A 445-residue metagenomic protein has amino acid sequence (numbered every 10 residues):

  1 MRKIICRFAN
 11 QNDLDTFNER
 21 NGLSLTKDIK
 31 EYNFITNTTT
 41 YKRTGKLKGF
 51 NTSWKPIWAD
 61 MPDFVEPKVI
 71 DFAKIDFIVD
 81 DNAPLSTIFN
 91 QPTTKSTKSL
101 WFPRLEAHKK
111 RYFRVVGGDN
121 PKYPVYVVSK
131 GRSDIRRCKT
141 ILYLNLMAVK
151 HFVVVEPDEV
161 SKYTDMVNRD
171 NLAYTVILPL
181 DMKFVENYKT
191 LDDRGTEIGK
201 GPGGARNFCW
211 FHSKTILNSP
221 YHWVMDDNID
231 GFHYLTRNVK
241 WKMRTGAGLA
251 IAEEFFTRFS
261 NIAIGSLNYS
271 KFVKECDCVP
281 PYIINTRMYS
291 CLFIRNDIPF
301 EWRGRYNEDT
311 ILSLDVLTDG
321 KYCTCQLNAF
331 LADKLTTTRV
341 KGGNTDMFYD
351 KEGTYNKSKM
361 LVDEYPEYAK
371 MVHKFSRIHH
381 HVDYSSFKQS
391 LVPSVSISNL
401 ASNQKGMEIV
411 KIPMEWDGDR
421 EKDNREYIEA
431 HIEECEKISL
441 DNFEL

Functional and structural regions predicted by a protein language model:
M1-R7, Q11-V115: Compositionally biased, non-globular sequence tracts
T16-L23, T87-T94, C138-N145, K162-A173 (+3 more regions): Short, aromatic/basic amphipathic alpha-helical patches
R114, P124-H151, V155, E159-V167: Short, well-formed alpha-helical segments that are part of the catalytic scaffolds of diverse glycosyltransferases
R114-P124, R132-I135, G304, T310-L445: C-terminal catalytic/acceptor-binding lobe
I135-T140, G204, N238-E254, K351-N356: Well-ordered, non-membrane alpha-helical segments in soluble/globular domains
D158-Y221, G231-R237, W241: Active-site-proximal specificity loops/subdomain of glycosyltransferases
D230-L314: Conserved catalytic core of nucleotide-sugar-dependent glycosyltransferases
